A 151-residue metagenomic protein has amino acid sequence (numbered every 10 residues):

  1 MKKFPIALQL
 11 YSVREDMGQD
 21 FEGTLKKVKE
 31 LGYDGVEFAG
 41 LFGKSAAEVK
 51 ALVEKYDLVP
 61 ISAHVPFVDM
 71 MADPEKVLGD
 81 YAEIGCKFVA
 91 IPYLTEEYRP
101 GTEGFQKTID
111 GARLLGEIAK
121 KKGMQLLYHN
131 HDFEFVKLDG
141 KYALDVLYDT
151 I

Functional and structural regions predicted by a protein language model:
M1-F88: N-terminal pre-domain/capping segments
G35, F67-I151: Active-site acidic/histidine proton-transfer and metal-coordination neighborhood in alpha/beta enzyme cores
